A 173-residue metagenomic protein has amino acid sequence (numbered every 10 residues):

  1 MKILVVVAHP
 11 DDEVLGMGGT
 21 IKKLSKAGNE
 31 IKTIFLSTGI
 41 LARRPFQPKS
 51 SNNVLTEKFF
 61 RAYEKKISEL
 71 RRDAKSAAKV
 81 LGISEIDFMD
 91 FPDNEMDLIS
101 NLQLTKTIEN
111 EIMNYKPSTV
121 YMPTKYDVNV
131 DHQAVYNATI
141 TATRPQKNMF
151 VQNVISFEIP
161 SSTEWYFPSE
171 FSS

Functional and structural regions predicted by a protein language model:
M1-V6, K23, A27, N53-L55 (+4 more regions): Metal-dependent de-N-acetylase/amidase catalytic core
A8, L36-T38, I159: Cofactor-binding loop segments of dinucleotide-utilizing enzymes, especially the Rossmann-like FAD- and NAD(P)+-binding
L15-G16, E69, Q103: Short, conserved clusters of charged catalytic residues that mark active-site and nucleotide-handling motifs
G16-A42: Histidine-anchored nucleotide/phosphate-binding helix
M17, R71, V135-Y136: A general structural signal for well-ordered alpha-helical segments in protein cores
G19, R72-S76, T107: Short Gly/charged-rich anion-binding patches and loops
I31, S37-S84: Short, surface-exposed acidic-centric catalytic microdomains
